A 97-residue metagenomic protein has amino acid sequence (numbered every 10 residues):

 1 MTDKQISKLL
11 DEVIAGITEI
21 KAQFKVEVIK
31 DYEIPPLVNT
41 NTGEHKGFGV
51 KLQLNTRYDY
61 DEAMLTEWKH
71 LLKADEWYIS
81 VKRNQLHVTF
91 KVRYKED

Functional and structural regions predicted by a protein language model:
M1-L54: An N-terminal amphipathic alpha-helical segment
Y32-R83, H87-T89: Acidic, low-complexity, intrinsically disordered interaction modules
K91-R93: Short, low-complexity polar/charged micro-motifs in intrinsically disordered terminal tails
K95-D97: Short acidic DE-rich linear segments
